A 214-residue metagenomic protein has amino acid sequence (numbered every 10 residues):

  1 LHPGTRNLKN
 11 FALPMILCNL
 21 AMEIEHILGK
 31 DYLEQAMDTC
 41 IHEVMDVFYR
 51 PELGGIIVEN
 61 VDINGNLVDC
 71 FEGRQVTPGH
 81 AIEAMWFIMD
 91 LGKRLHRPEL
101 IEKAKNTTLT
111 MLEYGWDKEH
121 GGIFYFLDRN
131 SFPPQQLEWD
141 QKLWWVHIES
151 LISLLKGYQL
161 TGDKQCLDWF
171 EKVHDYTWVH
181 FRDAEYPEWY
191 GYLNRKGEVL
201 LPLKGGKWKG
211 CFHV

Functional and structural regions predicted by a protein language model:
L1-H213: Glycan-recognition and catalytic cores of secretory/periplasmic carbohydrate-active enzymes
